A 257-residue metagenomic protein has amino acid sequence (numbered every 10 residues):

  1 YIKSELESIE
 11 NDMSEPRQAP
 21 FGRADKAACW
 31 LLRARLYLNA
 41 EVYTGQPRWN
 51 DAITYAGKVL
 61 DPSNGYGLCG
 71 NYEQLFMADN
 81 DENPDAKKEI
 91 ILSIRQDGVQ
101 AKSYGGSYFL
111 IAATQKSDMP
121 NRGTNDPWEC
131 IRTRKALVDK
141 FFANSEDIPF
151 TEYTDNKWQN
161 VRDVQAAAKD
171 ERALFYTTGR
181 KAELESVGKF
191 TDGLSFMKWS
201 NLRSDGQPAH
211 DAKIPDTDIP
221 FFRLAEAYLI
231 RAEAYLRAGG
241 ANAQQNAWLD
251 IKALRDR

Functional and structural regions predicted by a protein language model:
Y1-S117, G188-K189, L194, G206-L224 (+1 more regions): Structured, solvent-exposed acidic/aromatic patches
Y66-F76, P120-G123, C130-R132, Y153-Q159: Short amphipathic alpha-helical surface micro-motifs
L110-V138: Short, cationic low-complexity segments
D139-L224: Flexible, polar/acidic helix-loop-strand segments at domain edges
A232: Active-site-proximal region of nucleotide-activated glycan assembly enzymes, centered on histidine/acidic-rich loops
N246-R257: Acidic/histidine-enriched alpha-helical segments
